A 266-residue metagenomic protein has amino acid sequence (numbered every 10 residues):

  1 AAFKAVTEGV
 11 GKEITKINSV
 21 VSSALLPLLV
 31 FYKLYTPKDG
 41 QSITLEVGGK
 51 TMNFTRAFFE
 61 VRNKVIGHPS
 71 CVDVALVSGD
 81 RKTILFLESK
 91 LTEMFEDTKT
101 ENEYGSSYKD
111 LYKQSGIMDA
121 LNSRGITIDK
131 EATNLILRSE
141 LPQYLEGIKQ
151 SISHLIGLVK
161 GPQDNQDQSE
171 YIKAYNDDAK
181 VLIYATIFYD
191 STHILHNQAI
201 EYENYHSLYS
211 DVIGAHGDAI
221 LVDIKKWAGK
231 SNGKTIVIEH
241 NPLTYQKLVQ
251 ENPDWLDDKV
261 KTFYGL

Functional and structural regions predicted by a protein language model:
A1-K38: Interdomain/boundary linker segments immediately adjacent to catalytic/signaling cores
K38-G67: A short acidic/basic microdomain associated with nuclease active sites
F58-I66, K90-M94, Y189-H193: Short, solvent-exposed loop/turn segments at secondary-structure junctions
P69-V77: Short acidic loop-to-beta-strand element that houses the catalytic metal-binding Asp/Glu of nuclease active sites
V74, K90-E101: A short, conserved, highly charged catalytic patch centered on acidic carboxylates
L76-F86: Active-site beta-strand-loop-beta-strand hairpin of nuclease catalytic cores that positions key catalytic residues
E96-Y184: Acidic, metal/cofactor-coordinating or nucleic-acid-engaging core segments within structured domains
I156-L266: Non-catalytic C-terminal interaction segments of nucleic acid-processing enzymes
